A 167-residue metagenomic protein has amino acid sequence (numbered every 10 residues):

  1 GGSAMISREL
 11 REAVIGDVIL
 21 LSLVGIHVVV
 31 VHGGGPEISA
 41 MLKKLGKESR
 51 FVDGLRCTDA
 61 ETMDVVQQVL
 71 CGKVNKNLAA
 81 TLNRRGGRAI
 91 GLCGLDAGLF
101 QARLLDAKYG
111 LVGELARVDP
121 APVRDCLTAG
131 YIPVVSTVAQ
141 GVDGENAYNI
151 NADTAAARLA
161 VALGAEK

Functional and structural regions predicted by a protein language model:
G1-K167: Nucleotide/pyrophosphate-binding catalytic subdomain
